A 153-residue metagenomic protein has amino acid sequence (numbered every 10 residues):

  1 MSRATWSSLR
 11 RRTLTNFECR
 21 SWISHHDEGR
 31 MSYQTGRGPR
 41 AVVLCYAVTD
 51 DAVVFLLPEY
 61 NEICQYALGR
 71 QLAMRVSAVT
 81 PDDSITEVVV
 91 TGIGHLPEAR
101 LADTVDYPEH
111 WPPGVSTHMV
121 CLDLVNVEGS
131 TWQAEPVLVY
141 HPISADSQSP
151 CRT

Functional and structural regions predicted by a protein language model:
M1-S24, H141, S147, R152: Extreme N-terminal tail/first-helix region
S24-E28, L68-G69: A short, compositionally biased
S24-H26, G38-R40, E87, P113-V115: Short solvent-exposed loop/turn micro-motifs enriched in small/polar/acidic residues
H26-P58: Short beta-strand segments
S32-Q34, L56, R75, D123 (+1 more regions): Beta-strand residues in well-ordered beta-sheet regions across diverse protein folds
R37, N61-C64, P136: Short, surface-exposed beta-strand-loop junctions and turns on beta-sheet-rich folds
E59-H118, L124-N126: Short, structured beta-strand-loop surface elements
D106-T153: Short, active-site-adjacent segments that bind or coordinate small-molecule cofactors and metal centers
